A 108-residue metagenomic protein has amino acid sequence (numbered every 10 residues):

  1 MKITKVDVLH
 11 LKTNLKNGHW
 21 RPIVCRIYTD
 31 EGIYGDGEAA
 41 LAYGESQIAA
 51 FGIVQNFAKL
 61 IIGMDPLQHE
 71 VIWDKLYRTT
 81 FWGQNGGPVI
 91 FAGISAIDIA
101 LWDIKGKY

Functional and structural regions predicted by a protein language model:
M1-A42: Structured beta-strand/loop patches that form or line metal/cofactor-binding pockets in enzymes
Y28-Y108: Metal- or metallocofactor-binding catalytic centers and their adjacent structured scaffolds across diverse enzyme
